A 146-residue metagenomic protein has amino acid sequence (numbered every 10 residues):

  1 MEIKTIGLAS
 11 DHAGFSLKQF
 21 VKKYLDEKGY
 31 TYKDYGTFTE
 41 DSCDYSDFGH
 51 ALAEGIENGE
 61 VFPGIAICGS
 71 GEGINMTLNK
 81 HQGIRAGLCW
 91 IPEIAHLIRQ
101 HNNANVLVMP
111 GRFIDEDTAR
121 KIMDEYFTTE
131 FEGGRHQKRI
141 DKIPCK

Functional and structural regions predicted by a protein language model:
I3, E60-F62, N103: Short, high-confidence coil segments that cap the C-terminus of an alpha-helix and link into the following beta-strand
L8-E27: Glycine-rich phosphate/diphosphate-binding loop of Rossmann-like nucleotide-binding domains
A9, A13-G14, P92-K146: C-terminal binding/interaction regions
T31-S42: A short beta-strand-loop structural module common to alpha/beta enzyme folds
S46-H50, W90-I91: Charged helix-capping and loop-helix junction motifs
F48-A66, S70: Short, structured active-site "lid" loops
H50, E54, M76, H96-R99 (+1 more regions): Alpha-helical segments flanking ligand/cofactor-binding loops in enzyme cores
A66-R112: Mid-chain, well-packed structural core segment of small domains
